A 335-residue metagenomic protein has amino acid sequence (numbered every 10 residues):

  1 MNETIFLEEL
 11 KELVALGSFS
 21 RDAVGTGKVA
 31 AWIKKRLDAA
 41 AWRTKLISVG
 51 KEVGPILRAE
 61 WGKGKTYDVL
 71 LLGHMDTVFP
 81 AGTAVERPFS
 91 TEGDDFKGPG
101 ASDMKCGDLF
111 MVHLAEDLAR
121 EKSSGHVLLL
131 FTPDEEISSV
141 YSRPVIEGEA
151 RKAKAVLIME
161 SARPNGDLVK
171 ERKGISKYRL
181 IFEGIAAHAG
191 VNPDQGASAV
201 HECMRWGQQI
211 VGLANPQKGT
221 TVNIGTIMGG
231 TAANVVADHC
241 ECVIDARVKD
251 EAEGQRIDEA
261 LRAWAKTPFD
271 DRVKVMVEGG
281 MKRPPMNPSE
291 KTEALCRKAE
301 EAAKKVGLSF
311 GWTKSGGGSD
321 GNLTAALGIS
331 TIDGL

Functional and structural regions predicted by a protein language model:
M1, G50, S161-P164, K170 (+1 more regions): Metal-dependent amide/peptide-bond hydrolase catalytic core, centered on the "pita-bread" metallohydrolase fold
M1-P99, L118-R120, G321: Acidic/His- and Gly-rich active-site-bordering loop/insert found across diverse amide/peptide-bond hydrolases
K11, K34, L109-E116, R143 (+5 more regions): Predominant activation on well-ordered alpha-helical scaffold segments within soluble catalytic domains
K45, L70, L128-L130, M276: A structural signal for isolated positions on well-ordered beta-strands in alpha/beta enzyme cores
K65-V69, V85, E92-G93, K122-V127 (+3 more regions): Short coil/turn connectors at secondary-structure junctions
G93-S102, S309-T313: Short pre-catalytic strand/loop immediately N-terminal to key active-site residues, enriched for Gly-Thr
D95, M104-K173, N215: Acidic/histidine-rich catalytic neighborhood of metal-dependent amide-processing enzymes
